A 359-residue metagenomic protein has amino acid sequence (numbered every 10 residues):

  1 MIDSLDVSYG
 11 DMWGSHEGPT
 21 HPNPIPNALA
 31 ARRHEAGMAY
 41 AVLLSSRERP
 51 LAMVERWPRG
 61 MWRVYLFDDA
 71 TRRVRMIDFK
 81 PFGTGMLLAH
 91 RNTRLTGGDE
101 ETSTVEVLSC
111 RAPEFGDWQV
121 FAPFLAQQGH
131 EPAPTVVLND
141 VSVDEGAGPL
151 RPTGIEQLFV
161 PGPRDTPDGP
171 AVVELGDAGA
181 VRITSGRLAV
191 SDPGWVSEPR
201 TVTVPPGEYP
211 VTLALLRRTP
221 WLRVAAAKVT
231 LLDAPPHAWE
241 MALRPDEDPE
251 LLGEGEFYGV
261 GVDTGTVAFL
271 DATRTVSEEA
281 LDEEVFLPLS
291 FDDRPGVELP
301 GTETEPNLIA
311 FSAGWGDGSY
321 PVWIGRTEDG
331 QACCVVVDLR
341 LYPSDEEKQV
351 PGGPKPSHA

Functional and structural regions predicted by a protein language model:
M1-T135, V211: Buried hydrophobic residues that stabilize the cores of well-folded domains
D3, L88-I155, G255-E256, V260-A359: Acidic, proline/glycine-rich low-complexity IDRs
M38-Y40, P50, V224, P306-L308 (+1 more regions): Short, surface-exposed beta-edge/turn micro-motifs
L43, M53-V54, V211-L213, A227 (+3 more regions): Generic structural hydrophobic/aromatic packing signal, biased to beta-strands
S45-R47, E55-G60, F79-G83, R217-T219 (+4 more regions): Short, flexible beta-strand-to-coil junctions
L66-D68, F79-F82, A89-N92, L188 (+6 more regions): Surface-exposed beta-strand edges and their flanking turn/coil or helix-capping segments
F115, E131-D282: Extended, low-hydrophobicity segments enriched in charged/polar residues
